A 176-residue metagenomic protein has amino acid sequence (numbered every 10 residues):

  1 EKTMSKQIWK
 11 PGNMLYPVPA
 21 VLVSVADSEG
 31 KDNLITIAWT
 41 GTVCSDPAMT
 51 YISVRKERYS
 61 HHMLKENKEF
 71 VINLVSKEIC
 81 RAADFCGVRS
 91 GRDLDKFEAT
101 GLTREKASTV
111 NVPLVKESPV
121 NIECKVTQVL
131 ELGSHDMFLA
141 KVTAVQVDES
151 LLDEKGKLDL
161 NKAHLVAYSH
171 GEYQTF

Functional and structural regions predicted by a protein language model:
K2-F176: Basic, polyanion-binding surface patches
